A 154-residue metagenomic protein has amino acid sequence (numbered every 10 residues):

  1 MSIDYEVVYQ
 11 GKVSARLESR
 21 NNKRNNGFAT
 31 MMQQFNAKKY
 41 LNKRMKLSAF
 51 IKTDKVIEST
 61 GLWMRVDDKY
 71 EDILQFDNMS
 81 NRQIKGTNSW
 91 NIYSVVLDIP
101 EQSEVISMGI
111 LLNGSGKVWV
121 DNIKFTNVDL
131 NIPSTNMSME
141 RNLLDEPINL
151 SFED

Functional and structural regions predicted by a protein language model:
M1-D154: Extracellular and organelle-lumenal recognition/adhesion modules and their flexible linkers in secreted
